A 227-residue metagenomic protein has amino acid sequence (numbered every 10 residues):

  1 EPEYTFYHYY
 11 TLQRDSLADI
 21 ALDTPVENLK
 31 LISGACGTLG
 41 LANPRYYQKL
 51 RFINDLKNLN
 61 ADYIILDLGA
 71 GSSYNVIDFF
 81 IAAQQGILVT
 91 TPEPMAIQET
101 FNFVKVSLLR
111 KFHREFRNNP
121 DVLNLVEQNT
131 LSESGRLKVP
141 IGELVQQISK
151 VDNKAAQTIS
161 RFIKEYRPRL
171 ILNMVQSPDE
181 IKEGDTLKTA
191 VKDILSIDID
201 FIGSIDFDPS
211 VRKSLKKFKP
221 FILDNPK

Functional and structural regions predicted by a protein language model:
E1-D62, L131-G135, V151, R161-K164 (+1 more regions): P-loop/Walker-type NTP enzyme "switch/lid" segment
E1-T5, V106-S107, K188-T189, K219-I222: Short, hinge-like loop/turn segments at secondary-structure boundaries
Y9, I32, D67, T100 (+1 more regions): Residue-level signature of catalytic and energy-coupling elements of molecular machines, predominantly ATP/GTP-dependent
T11, L22, K57, K105-L108 (+2 more regions): Signal for well-folded cores of large energy- and translation-related assemblies
D15, C36-L39, G71, E93-A96 (+2 more regions): Conserved nucleotide-binding/hydrolysis micro-motifs of P-loop NTPases
K30, I65-D67, R169-I171: A structural signal for isolated positions on well-ordered beta-strands in alpha/beta enzyme cores
C36-R136: Phosphate/Mg2+-binding loops and adjacent switch elements in nucleotide/diphosphate-handling enzyme cores
V122-K227: C-terminal lobe/tail of nucleotide-utilizing enzymes
